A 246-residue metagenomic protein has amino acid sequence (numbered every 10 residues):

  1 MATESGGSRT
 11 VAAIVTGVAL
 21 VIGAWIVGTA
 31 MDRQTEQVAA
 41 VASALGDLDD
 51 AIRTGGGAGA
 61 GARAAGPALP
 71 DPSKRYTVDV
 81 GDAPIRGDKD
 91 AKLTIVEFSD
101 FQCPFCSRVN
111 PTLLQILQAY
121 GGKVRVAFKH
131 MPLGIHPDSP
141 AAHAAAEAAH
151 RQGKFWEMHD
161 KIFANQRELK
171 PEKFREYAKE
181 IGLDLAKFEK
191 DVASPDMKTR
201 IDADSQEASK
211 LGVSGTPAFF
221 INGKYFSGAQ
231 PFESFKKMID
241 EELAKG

Functional and structural regions predicted by a protein language model:
A2-G134, A193, T199-G215, D240-G246: Extracytoplasmic thiol/disulfide redox context detector
Q37-A40, A44, A141, P231-S234: Short acidic-hydrophobic sequence patches enriched in Asp/Glu that either
A42, I135-A149: Solvent-exposed, charged interface segments at domain starts and junctions
A58, D88-K89, D138, Y177-I181: A broad, low-specificity signal for short, low-complexity segments enriched in glycine/proline and polar/charged
S107-N110, D138-A142, P171, F232: Conserved strand-to-helix beginnings and helix N-cap segments that scaffold or border functional pockets
G134-I135, E168: Acidic-and-aromatic substrate-binding clefts and catalytic sites of carbohydrate-active enzymes
A144-E233, D240: Thiol/selenol-based redox catalytic cores and closely related redox-interacting motifs
